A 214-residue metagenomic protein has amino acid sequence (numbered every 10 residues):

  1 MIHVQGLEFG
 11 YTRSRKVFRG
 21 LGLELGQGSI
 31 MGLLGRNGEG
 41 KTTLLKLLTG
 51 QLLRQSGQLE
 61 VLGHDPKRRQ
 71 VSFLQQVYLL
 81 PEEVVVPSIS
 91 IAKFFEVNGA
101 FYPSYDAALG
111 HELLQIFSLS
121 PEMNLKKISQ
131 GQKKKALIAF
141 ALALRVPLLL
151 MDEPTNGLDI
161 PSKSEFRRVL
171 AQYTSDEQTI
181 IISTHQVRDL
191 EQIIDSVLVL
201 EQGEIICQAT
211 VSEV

Functional and structural regions predicted by a protein language model:
M1-G20, Q27: A short, flexible loop at the N-terminus of ABC-type nucleotide-binding domains that lies
L34-R36: The feature captures the beta-strand-to-loop junction immediately N-terminal to the Walker
T49: Helix-to-loop junction immediately C-terminal to a conserved catalytic motif
G57-R68, S72-F73: Conserved ABC transporter NBD signature motif
L79-A136: ABC-family P-loop ATPase nucleotide-binding domains
L149-E153: Catalytic Walker B motif of ABC-type/P-loop ATPase nucleotide-binding domains
